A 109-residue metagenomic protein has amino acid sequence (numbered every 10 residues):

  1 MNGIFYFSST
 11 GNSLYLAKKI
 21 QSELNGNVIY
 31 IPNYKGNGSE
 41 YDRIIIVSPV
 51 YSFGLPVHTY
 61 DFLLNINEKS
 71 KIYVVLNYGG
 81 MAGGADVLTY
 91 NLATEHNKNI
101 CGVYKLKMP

Functional and structural regions predicted by a protein language model:
N2-I4, S8-Y34, G38-P109: FMN-binding flavodoxin-like domain, especially the glycine-rich phosphate-binding loop
